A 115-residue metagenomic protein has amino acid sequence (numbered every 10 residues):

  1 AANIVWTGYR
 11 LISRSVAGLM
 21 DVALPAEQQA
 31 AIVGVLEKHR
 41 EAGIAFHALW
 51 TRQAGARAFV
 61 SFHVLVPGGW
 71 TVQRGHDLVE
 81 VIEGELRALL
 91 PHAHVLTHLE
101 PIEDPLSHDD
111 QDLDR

Functional and structural regions predicted by a protein language model:
A1-R115: Alpha-helical transmembrane segments and adjacent TM-loop junctions that form the membrane-embedded core of multi-pass
